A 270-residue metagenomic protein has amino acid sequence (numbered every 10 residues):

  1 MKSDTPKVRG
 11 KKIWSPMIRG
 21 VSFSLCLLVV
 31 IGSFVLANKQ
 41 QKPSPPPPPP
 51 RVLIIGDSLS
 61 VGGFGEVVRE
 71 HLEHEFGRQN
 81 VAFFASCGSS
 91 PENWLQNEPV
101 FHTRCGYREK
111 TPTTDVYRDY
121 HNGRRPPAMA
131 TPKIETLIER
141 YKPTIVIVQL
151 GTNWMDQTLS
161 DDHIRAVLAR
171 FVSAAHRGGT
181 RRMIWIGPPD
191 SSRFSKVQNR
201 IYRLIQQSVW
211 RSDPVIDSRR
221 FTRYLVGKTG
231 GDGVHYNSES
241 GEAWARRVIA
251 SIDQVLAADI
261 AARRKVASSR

Functional and structural regions predicted by a protein language model:
M1-I55, L59-A82, E139-T144, V248 (+1 more regions): N-terminal secretory targeting modules
P49-I54, L59-L159: Conserved SGNH/GDSL esterase-like catalytic core that processes O-acyl groups on lipids and polysaccharides
G65-E66, T158-R165, S195-N199: Conserved strand-to-helix beginnings and helix N-cap segments that scaffold or border functional pockets
P127-L137, R165-F171, R200-R203: Alpha-helical scaffolding within the catalytic cores of extracellular/periplasmic polymer-degrading hydrolases
Y141, A174-M183, Q207-D213: A structural motif corresponding to the C-terminal end of an alpha-helix and its immediate exit/capping segment
I147-D156, A169-Y202: Active-site segments of SGNH/GDSL-like serine hydrolases that catalyze O-acetyl group transfer/hydrolysis on lipids
D156-L168, G231, H235-Y236: Active-site cleft segment of glycoside hydrolase catalytic domains centered on the general acid/base Glu
P189-R270: Catalytic His-Asp segment of secreted/periplasmic serine-dependent ester chemistry enzymes
